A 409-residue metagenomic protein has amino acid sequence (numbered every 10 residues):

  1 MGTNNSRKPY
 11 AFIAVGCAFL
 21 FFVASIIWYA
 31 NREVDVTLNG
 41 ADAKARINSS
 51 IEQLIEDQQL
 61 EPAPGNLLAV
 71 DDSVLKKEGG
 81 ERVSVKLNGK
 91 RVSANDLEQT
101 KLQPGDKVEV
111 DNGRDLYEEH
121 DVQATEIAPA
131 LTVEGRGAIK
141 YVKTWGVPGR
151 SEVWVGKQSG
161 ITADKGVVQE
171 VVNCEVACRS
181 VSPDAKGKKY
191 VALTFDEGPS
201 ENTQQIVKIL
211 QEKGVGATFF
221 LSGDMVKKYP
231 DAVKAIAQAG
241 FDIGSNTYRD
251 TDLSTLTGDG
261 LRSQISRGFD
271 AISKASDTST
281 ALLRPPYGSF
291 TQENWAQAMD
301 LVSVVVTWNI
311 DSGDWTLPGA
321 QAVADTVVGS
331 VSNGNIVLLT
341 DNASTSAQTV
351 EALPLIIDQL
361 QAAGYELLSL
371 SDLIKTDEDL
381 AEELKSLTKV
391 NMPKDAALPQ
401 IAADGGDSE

Functional and structural regions predicted by a protein language model:
M1-G135, K140, I161-D164: Ubiquitin-like/PB1-type beta-grasp interaction modules and other compact soluble beta-rich domains
E33, N39-D42, Q211-E212, G364-L367: Non-catalytic interaction surface on structured domains
D35-T37, L54, K86, K107-D111 (+5 more regions): Soluble periplasmic/extracytoplasmic beta-strand elements of cell-envelope proteins
I55-P64, N112, P199, L210 (+7 more regions): Sec/Tat-exported extracytoplasmic proteins
D72-R82, K86, L97-L193, E201-Q204 (+1 more regions): N-terminal pre-catalytic segment of deacetylase/amide-hydrolase enzymes
N88-K90, K107, G113-D115, G198 (+3 more regions): Solvent-exposed coil/turn segments that connect beta secondary-structure elements in extracytoplasmic/periplasmic
I161-D252, L256, G260-Q264, F269-K274: Active-site beta->alpha N-cap acidic-glycine motif
Q205, K227-K228, T251-E366, L370-N391: Catalytic domains of cell-wall/extracellular-matrix polysaccharide-remodeling enzymes, centered on de-N-acetylation
